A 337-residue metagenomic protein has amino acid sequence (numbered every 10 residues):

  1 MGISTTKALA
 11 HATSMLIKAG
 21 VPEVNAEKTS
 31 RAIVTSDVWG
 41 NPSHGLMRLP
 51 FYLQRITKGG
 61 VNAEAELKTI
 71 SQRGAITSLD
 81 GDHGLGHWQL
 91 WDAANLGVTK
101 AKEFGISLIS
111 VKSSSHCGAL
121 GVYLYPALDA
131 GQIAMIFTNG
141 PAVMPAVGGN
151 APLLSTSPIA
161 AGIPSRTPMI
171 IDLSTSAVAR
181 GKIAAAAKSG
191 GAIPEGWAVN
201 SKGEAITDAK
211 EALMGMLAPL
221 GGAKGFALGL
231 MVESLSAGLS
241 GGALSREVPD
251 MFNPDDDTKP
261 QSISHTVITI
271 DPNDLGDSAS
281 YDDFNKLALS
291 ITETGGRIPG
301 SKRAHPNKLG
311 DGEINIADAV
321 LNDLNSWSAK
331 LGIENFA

Functional and structural regions predicted by a protein language model:
G2-I3, A8, K18, L239 (+1 more regions): Catalytic-core signal marking the mid-to-C-terminal active-site face
G2-S4, V21-M47, V61-Q72, K259-S262 (+1 more regions): N-terminal glycine-rich anion-binding loops that anchor highly charged ligand groups
G45-K100: Active-site cofactor/substrate anionic-group-binding motifs, chiefly glycine- and Lys/Arg-rich phosphate-binding loops
I76-R166: A generic, well-ordered mixed alpha/beta core segment in the N-terminal half of proteins
G131-V143, S236-M251: Glycine-rich phosphate/pyrophosphate-binding loops and their adjacent beta-strand/loop elements at enzyme active sites
M144-K210: Phosphate/diphosphate-binding glycine-rich loops and adjacent basic-rich segments that engage nucleotide
R180-S236, S240-G241, T258: Small-residue-enriched flexible segments
